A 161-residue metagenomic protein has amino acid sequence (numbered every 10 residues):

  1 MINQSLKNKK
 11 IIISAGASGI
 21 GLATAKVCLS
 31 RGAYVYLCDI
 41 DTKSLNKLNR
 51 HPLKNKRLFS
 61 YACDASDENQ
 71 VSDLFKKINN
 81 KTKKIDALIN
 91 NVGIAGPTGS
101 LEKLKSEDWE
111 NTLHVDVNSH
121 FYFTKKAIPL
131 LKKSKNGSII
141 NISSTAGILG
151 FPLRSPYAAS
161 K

Functional and structural regions predicted by a protein language model:
S5-Y36: Canonical Rossmann dinucleotide-binding motif of NAD(H)/NADP(H)-dependent dehydrogenases/reductases, specifically
R31-K47: Conserved glycine-rich Rossmann-like NAD(P)H-binding loop of the short-chain dehydrogenase/reductase
T42, Y61-D73, S106: The beta1-alpha1 cofactor-binding region of Rossmann-like NAD(H)/NADP(H)-dependent oxidoreductases
G99-L101, K105-E110: Substrate-binding pocket helix/loop in short-chain dehydrogenase/reductase
L101-E102, L149-S155: Active-site loop immediately N-terminal to the catalytic Tyr-X3-Lys motif of short-chain dehydrogenase/reductase
T124, S160: Active-site helix of classical SDR
S144: Residue(s) in the substrate-gating loop at a strand-loop-helix junction that position the organic substrate next
